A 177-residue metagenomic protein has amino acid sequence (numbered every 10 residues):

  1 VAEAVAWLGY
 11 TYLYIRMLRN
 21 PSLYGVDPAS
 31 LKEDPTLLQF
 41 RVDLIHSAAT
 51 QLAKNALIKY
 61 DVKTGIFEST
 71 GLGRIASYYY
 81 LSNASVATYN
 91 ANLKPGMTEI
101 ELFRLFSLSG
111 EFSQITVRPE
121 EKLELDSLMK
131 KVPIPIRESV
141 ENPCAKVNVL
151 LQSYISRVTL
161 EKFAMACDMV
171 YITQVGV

Functional and structural regions predicted by a protein language model:
V1, K32-E33, L37-R41, H46-V177: C-terminal helical accessory/scaffold domains
V1-S22, L57: C-terminal helicase module of SF1/SF2 nucleic-acid helicases/translocases
L13-R41: Short, positively charged loop/turn segments that connect secondary-structure elements
